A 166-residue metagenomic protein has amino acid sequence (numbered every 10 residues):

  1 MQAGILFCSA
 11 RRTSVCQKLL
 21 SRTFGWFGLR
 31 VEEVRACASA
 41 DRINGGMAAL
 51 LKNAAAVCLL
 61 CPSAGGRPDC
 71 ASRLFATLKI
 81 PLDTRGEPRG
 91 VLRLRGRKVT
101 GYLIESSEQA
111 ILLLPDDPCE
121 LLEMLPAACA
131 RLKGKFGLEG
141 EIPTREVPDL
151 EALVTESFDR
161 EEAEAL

Functional and structural regions predicted by a protein language model:
M1-S39: Glycine-rich phosphate/diphosphate-binding loop of Rossmann-like nucleotide-binding domains
Q2, V99, A165: Broad gene-expression machinery/nucleic-acid interaction feature
F7, F24-F27, F75, F136 (+1 more regions): Phenylalanine-focused residue identity feature
K18-T23, C70-L74, E156-A163: Short, aromatic/basic amphipathic alpha-helical patches
A40-N44: Short phosphate-binding loop-to-helix
G45-E139, E151: Proline/glycine-rich low-complexity loops and linkers
G134-L166: Catalytic phosphate-donor-binding core of small-molecule kinases
